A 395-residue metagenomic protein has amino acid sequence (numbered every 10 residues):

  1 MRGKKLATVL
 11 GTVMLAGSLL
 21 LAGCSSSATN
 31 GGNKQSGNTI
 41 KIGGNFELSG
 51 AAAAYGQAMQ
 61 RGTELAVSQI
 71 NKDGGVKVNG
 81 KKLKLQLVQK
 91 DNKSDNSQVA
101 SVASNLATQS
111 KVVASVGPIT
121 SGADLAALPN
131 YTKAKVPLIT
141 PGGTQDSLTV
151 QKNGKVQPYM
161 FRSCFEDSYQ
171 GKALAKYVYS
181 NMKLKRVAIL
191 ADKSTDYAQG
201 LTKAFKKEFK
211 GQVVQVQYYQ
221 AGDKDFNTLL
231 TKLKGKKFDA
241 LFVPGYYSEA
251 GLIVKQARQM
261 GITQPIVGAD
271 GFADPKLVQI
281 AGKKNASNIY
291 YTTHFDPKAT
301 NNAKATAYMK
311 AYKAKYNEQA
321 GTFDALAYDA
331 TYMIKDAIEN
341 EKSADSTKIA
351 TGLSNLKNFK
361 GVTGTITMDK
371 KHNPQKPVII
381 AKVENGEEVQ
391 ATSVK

Functional and structural regions predicted by a protein language model:
M1-K41, K72, V78-N79, V394-K395: Short, low-complexity disordered leader/linker segments with a strong preference for bacterial N-terminal type II
G32, Y55-A58, V76-Q151, Y219-D223: Beta-alpha junction/loop-to-helix N-cap segments that form part of ligand/metal-binding clefts
S36, G43-A66, K90-N96, I119-G122 (+4 more regions): Extracytoplasmic "Venus flytrap"
L106-I119, I139-P141, A188-A191, K237-Y247 (+3 more regions): Periplasmic-binding protein-like
K155-Y218, A240, I334: An alpha-beta-alpha
T202-T292: Extracellular/periplasmic bilobed ligand-binding domains
V254-Y328, E384, E388-S393: Extracellular/periplasmic periplasmic-binding protein-like sensory domains
A314-G321, K335-E387: Segments of small-molecule ligand-sensing domains
